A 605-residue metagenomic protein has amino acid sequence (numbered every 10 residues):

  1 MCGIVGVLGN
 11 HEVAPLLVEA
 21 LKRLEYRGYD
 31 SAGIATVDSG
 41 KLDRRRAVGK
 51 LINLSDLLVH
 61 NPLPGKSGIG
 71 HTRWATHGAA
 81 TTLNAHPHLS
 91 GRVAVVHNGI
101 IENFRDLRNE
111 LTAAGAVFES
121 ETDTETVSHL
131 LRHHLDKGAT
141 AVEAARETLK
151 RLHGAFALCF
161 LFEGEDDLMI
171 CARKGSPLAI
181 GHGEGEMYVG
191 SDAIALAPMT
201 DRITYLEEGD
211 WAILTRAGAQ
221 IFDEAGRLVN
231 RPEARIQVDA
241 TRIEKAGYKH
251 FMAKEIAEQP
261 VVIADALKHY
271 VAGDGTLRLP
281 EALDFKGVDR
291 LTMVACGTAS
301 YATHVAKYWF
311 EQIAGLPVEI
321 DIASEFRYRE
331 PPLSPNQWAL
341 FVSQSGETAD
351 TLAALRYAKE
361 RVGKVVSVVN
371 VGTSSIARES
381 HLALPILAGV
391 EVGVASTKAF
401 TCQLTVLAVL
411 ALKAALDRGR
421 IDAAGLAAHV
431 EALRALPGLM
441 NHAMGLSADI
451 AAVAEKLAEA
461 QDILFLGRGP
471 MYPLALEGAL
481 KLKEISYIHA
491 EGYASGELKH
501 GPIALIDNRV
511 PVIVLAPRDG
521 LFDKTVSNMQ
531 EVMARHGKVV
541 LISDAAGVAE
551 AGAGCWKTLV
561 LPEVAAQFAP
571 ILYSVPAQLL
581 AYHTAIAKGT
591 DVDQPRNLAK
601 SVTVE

Functional and structural regions predicted by a protein language model:
M1-H250, E258-D289, Y301, Y328 (+5 more regions): Conserved short alpha-helical segments that host acidic/polar catalytic motifs at enzyme active sites
V7-N10, H97, V117, H134-G138 (+17 more regions): Hydrophobic alpha-helical scaffolding
K66-L83, H269-L283, A306-V342, T348 (+1 more regions): Glycine-rich oxoanion-binding loops at beta->alpha junctions
P87, L161, I170-C171, I203-T204 (+12 more regions): Replace "in large, NTP-powered and nucleic-acid-processing enzymes" with "in large, NTP-powered factors and other
L152-E186, V453, A458-E484, D519-L521 (+1 more regions): Acidic/histidine-rich
G226, K538, A551, V564-E605: Generic C-terminus detector
Q259-I263, L267-T292, L382-P511, A585-E605: Active-site phosphate/pyrophosphate-binding segments
K286-A435, L515-K557, L580, K588: Glycine-rich phosphate-binding loops that contact phosphosugars or nucleotide phosphates
